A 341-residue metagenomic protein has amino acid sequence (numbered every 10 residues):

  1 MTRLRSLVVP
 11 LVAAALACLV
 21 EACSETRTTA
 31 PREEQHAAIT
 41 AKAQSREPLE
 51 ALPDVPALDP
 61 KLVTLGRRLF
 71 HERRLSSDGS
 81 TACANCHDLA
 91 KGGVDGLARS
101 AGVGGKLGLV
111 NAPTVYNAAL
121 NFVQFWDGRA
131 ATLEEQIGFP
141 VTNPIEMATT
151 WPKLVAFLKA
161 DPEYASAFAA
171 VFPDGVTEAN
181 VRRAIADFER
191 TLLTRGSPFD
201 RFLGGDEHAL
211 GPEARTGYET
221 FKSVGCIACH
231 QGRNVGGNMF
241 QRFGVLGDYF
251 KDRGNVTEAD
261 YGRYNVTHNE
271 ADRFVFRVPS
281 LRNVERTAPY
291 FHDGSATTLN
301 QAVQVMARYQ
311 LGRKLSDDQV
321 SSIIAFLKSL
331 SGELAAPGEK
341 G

Functional and structural regions predicted by a protein language model:
T2-L11, C18-G341: Periplasmic c-type cytochrome electron-transfer domains
